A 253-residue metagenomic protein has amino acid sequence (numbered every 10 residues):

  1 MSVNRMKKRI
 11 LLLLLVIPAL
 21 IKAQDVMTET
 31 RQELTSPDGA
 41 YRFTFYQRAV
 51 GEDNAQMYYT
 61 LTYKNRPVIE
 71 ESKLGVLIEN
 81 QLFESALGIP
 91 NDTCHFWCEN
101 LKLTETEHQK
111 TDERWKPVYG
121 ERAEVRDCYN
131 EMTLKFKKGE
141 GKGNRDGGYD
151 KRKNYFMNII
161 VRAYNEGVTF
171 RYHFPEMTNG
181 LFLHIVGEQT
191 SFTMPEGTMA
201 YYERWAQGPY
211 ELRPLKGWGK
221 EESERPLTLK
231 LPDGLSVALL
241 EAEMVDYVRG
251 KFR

Functional and structural regions predicted by a protein language model:
M1-E29: Bacterial Sec-dependent N-terminal signal peptides
M27-R253: N-terminal accessory beta-strand-rich subdomains and adjacent acidic, glycine-rich linkers that precede catalytic cores
